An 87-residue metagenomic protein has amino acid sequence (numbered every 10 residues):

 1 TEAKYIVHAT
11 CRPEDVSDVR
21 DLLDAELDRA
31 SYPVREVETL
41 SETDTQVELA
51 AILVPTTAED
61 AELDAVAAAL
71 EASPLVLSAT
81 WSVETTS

Functional and structural regions predicted by a protein language model:
T1-T39: Canonical alpha-helical transmembrane segment with a positive-inside/aromatic-interface signature
Y5-A9, Q46-P55: Short, hydrophobic beta-strand segments
V7-C11, R29-P33, T56-A58, L70-L77: Short, surface-exposed linear patches
V16, V54-D60: Helix N-cap motif at beta-to-alpha junctions
R20-D28, E62-P74: Short amphipathic alpha-helices in soluble, non-transmembrane regions that often serve as interface/regulatory elements
P33-T39, A67, E71-T86: Conserved short beta-strand edge segments in small beta-sheet-based binding/regulatory domains
R35-L49: Non-transmembrane, membrane-adjacent beta-strand/coil modules in membrane-associated proteins and peripheral
